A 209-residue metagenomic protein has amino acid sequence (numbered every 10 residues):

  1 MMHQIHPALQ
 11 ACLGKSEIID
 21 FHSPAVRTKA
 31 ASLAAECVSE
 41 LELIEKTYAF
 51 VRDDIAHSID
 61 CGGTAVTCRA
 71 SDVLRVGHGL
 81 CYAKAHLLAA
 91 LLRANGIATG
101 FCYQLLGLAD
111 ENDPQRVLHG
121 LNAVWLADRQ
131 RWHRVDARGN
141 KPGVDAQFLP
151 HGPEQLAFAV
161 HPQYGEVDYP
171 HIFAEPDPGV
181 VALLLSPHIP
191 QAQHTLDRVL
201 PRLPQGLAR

Functional and structural regions predicted by a protein language model:
H3, P7-L9, G14-I18, A83 (+1 more regions): His-Asp-centered catalytic microenvironments across diverse enzyme cores, prominently the transglutaminase-like
Q4-V76: Secondary-structure boundary elements
P24, V38, H78-G79, P153 (+1 more regions): Short capping/connector residues at structural and topological boundaries
A49-D53, A90, A94, G120 (+1 more regions): Residue-level signal for well-ordered alpha-helical scaffold segments within enzymatic catalytic domains
S58-H119: Active-site neighborhood of thiol-dependent amide/isopeptide-bond enzymes
